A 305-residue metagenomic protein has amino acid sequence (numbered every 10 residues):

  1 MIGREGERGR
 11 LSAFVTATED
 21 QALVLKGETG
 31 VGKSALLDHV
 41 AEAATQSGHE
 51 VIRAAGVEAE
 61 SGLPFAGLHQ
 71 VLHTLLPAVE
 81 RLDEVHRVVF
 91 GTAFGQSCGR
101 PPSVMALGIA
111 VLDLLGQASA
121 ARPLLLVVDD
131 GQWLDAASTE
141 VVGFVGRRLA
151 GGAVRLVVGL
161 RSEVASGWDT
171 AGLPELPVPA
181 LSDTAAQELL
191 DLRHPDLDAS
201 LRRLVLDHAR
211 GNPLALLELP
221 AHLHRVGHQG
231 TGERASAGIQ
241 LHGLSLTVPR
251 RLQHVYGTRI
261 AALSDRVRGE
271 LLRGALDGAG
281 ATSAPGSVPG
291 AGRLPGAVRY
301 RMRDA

Functional and structural regions predicted by a protein language model:
M1-S12, L107: N-terminal pre-P-loop "Q-motif" helix
F14-D20: Phosphate-binding P-loop
A22-L37: Walker A/P-loop nucleotide-binding motif
K26, I52-S61, R161, V178: A short hydrophobic beta-strand->loop->alpha-helix junction that borders the nucleotide-binding pocket of P-loop NTPases
L36-P123, W133: Conserved phosphate-binding/catalytic loops and adjacent sensor/switch elements of nucleotide-binding enzymes, spanning
E42-A43, S47, I109-P179: A conserved switch/coupling segment of P-loop NTPase cores
P77-A78, S97-G99, R155-V157, S162-L252 (+2 more regions): Helix-loop-helix "sensor" segment of P-loop NTPases
L201, R266-E270, D277-A305: Amphipathic alpha-helical scaffolds
